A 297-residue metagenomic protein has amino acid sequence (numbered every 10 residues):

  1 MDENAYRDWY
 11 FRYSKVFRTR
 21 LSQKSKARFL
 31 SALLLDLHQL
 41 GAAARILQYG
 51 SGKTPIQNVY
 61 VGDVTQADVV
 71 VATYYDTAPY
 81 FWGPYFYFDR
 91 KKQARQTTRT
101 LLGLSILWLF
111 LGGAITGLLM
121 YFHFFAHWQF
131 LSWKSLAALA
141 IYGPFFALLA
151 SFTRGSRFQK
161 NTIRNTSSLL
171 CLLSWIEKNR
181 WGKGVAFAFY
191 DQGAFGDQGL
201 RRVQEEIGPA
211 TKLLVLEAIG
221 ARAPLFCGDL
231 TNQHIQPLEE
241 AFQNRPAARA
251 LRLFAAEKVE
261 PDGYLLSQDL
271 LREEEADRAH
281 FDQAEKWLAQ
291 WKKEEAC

Functional and structural regions predicted by a protein language model:
M1-R28, L34, R154-F158, V215 (+2 more regions): N-terminal capping segment at the start of a domain
R18-Q66, G83-H123: A non-catalytic alpha/beta surface segment that caps or lines the substrate-entry region of metallo-dependent hydrolase
K26, R164-S168, D277-H280: Phosphate/oxyanion-binding active-site loops and adjacent basic polyanion-contact surfaces
Q39-G41, Q48-G50, R202, T211-C297: Active-site-adjacent substrate-binding region of metalloamidase/peptidase-like peptide-processing proteins
Y49, D76, Y190-G193: An acidic- and aromatic-residue-enriched active-site/binding cleft used to recognize and process polar
D68-F86: Extended, hydrophilic extramembrane loops/domains of integral membrane proteins
L111-I115, A138-F146: Typically disulfide-stabilized, N-glycosylated extracellular/lumenal ectodomains of secreted and cell-surface proteins
F122-A138, A147-R245: Acidic/histidine-rich catalytic neighborhood of metal-dependent amide-processing enzymes
